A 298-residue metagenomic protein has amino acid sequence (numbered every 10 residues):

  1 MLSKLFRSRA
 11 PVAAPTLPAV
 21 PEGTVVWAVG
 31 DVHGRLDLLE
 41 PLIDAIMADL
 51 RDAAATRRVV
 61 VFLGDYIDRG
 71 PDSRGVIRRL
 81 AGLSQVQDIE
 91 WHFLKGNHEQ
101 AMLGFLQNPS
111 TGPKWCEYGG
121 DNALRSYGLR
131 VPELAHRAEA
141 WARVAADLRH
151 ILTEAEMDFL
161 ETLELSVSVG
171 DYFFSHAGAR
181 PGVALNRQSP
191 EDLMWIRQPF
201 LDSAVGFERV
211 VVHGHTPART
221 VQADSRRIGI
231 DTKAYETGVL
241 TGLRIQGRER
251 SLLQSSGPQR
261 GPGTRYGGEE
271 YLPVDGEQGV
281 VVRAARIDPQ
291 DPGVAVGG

Functional and structural regions predicted by a protein language model:
M1-R79: N-terminal active-site segment of His-dependent metallophosphoesterases
S3-E22, P41, A54, E161-L165 (+6 more regions): Extended recognition/assembly regions associated with phosphoester-bond processing machinery
G23, A55-R57, D88-E90, G170 (+1 more regions): A general structural motif
V29-G30, V61-G64, H92-G96, V210-T216 (+1 more regions): Active-site neighborhood of phospho(di)ester-bond hydrolases with catalytic His/Asp-centered motifs
H33-G34, D68, Q100, A179 (+2 more regions): Short, glycine/acidic-enriched loop or turn micro-motifs at the edges of active sites
A45-I46, V76-L80, P109-G112, E191-D192 (+2 more regions): Glycine-rich, phosphate-binding/catalytic loops in enzymes
T56, R69-T162, I196, F200-D202: Active-site neighborhood of divalent metal-dependent phosphoester bond hydrolases
L124-R125, L129, E133-G229, K233-V239 (+2 more regions): Acidic, His/Gly-enriched loop-helix segments that form or flank divalent-metal centers in metallo-dependent hydrolases
